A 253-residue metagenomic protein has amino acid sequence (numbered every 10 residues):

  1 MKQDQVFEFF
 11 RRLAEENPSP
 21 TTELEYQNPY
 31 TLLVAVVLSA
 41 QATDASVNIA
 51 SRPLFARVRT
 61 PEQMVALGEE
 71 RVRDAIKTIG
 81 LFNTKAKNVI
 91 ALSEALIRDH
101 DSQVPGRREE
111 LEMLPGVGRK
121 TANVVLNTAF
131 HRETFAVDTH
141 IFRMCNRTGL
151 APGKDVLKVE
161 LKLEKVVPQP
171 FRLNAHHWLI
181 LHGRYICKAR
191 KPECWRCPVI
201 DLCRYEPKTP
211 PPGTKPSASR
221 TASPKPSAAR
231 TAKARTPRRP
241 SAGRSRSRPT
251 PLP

Functional and structural regions predicted by a protein language model:
K2-G213, L252: Catalytic cores of DNA base-excision repair glycosylases
Y205-P253: Polybasic, lysine-enriched low-complexity intrinsically disordered terminal tails
